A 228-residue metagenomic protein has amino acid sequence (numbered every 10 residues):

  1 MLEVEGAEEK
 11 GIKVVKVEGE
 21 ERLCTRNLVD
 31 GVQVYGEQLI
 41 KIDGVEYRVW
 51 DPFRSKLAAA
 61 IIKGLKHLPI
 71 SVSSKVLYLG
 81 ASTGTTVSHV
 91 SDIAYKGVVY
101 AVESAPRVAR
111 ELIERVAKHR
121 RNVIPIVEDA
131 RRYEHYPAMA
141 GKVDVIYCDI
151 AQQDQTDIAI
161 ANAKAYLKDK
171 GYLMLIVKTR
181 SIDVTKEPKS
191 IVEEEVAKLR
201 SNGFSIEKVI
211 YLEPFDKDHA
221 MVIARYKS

Functional and structural regions predicted by a protein language model:
M1-R48: N-terminal auxiliary segments of SAM/dcSAM-dependent transferases
K10, D30, V34-E37, D51-K75: Conserved alpha-helix/loop element of class I SAM-dependent methyltransferases that forms part of the SAM/SAH-binding
I70-S82, Y100: Conserved class I S-adenosyl-L-methionine
S71, A94-Y95, Y166-K170: Helix-to-beta-strand junctions that scaffold the AdoMet/dcAdoMet cofactor pocket in Class I SAM-dependent enzymes
K75, V98, K170-Y172: Short glycine-centered segments of the SAM/dcSAM-binding site in methyltransferase folds
S82-K96: Conserved SAM-binding loop of SAM-dependent methyltransferases across substrates and taxa, primarily the Class I
Y100-Q155: S-adenosyl-L-methionine
A161-R225: C-terminal substrate-binding/active-site "lid" region of AdoMet-derived donor-dependent transferases
